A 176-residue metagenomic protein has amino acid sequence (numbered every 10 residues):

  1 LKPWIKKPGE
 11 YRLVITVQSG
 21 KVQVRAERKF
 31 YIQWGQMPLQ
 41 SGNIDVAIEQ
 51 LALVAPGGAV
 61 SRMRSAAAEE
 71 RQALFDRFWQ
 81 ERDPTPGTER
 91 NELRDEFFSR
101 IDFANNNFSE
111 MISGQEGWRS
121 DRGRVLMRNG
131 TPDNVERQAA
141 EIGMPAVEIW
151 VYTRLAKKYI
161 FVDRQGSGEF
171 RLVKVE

Functional and structural regions predicted by a protein language model:
W4-P8, V24-E176: Residues within mature, well-folded domains
K6-T16: A short tyrosine-centered beta-strand micro-motif
V17-K21: Surface-exposed loop/turn motifs at beta-strand-loop junctions within extracellular Ig-like and Fibronectin type III
